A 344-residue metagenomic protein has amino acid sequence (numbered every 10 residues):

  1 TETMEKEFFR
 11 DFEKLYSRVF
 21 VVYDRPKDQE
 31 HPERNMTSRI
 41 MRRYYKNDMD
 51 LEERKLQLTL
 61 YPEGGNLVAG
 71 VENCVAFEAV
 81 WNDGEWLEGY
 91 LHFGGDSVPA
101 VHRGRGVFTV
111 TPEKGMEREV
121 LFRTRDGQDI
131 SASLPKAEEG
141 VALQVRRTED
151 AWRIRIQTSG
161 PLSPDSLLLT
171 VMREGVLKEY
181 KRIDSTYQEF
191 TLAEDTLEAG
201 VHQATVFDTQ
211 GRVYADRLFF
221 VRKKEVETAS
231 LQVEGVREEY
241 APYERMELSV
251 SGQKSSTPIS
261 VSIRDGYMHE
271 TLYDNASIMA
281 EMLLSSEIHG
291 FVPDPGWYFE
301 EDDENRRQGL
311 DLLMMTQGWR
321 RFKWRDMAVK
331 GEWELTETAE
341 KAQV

Functional and structural regions predicted by a protein language model:
T1, E72-D96, E117-T124, A151-K181 (+3 more regions): Beta-strand-rich binding/interaction modules
E2-D11, T124-S131, V176, V206-D216 (+1 more regions): Short acidic/polar inter-strand loop motif in beta-rich domains
E2-D50, S133, L218, K254-L335: Acidic glycine/proline-rich low-complexity segments
D11-F12, V19-E53, L58-L60, V68 (+3 more regions): Low-complexity, Pro/Ser/Thr- and charge-rich linker/hinge segments at domain boundaries
Y45-G70, A132-R147, L162-P164, M315-K341: Edge strands and adjacent loops of beta-rich recognition modules
S97-G104, Y180-T186: Short beta-strand segments within Ig-like beta-sandwich modules, predominantly Fibronectin type-III
R105-E113, R153-R155, Q188-D195, D216 (+1 more regions): Exposed aromatic-hydrophobic patches
T196, V201-Q203, D208, V213 (+6 more regions): Short, small/polar-rich motifs associated with maturation and membrane association, primarily at protein termini
